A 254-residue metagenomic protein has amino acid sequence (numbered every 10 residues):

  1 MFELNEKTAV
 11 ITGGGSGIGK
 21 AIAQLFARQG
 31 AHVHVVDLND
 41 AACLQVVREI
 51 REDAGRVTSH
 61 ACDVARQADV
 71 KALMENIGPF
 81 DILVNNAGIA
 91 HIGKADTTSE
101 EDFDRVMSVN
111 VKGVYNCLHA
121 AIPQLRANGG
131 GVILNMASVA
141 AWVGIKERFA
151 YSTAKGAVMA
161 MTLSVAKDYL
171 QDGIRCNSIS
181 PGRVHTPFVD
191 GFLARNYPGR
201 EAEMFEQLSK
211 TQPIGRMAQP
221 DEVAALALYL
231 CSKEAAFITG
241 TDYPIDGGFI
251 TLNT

Functional and structural regions predicted by a protein language model:
T8, G15-G17: Conserved glycine-rich cofactor-binding loop
R66, S178, T186, R200-E234 (+2 more regions): C-terminal helical subdomain
K94-A95, S99-R105, L208: Substrate-binding pocket helix/loop in short-chain dehydrogenase/reductase
L118, A154, T162: Active-site helix of classical SDR
P123, K167-Q171, A236: Alpha-helical segment proximal to the catalytic Tyr-Lys
S138: Residue(s) in the substrate-gating loop at a strand-loop-helix junction that position the organic substrate next
V143, L228, T239-T254: Short C-terminal tail/terminal secondary-structure segment of NAD(P)H-dependent dehydrogenase/reductase domains
